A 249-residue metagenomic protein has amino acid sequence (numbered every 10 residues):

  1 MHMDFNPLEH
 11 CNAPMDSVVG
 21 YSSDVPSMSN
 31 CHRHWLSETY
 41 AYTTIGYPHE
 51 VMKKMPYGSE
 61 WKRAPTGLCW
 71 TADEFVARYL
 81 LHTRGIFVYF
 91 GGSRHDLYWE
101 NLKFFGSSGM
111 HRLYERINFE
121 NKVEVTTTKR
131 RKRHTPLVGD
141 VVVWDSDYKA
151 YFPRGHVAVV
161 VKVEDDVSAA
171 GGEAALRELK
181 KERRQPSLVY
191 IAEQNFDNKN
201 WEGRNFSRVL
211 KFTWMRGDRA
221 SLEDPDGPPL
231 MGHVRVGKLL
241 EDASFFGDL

Functional and structural regions predicted by a protein language model:
M1-F104: N-terminal capping segments
N6, N12, N30, N101 (+4 more regions): Detector for Asparagine
G92-R94, K132, N205: General structural signal for secondary-structure boundaries
L97-F196: ...with weaker cross-activation on analogous glycine-rich loops/strands in unrelated enzymes
E164-L249: Active-site signature of cysteine proteases
